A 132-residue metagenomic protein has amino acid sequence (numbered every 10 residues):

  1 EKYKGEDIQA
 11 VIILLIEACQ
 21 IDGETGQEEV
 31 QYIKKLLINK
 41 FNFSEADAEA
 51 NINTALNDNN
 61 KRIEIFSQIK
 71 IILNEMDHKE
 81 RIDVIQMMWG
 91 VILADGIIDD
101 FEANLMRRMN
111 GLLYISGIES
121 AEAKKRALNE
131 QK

Functional and structural regions predicted by a protein language model:
E1-C19, E24-K132: Small-residue-enriched hydrophobic alpha-helices in membranes
